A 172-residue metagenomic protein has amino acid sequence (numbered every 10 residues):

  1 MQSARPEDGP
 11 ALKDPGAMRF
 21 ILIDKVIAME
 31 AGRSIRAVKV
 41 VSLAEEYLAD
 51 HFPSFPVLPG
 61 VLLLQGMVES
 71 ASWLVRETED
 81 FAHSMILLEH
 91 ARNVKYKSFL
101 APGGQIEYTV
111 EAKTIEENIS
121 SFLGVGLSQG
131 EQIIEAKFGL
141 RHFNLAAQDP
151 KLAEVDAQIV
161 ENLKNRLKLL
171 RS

Functional and structural regions predicted by a protein language model:
M1-G16: N-terminal amphipathic/basic-hydrophobic helices that include classical n-h-c signal peptides and signal-anchor
Q2, S70-E107, I133, R141-F143: Hydrophobic beta-strand-centered segment that forms part of the acyl-chain substrate-binding groove
M18-L58: Catalytic strand-loop segment that frames the active site of acyl-thioester-processing enzymes
F20-L22, I106, S120: Hydrophobic core residues within well-ordered beta-strands of beta-rich domains
D24-I27, R92, K97, E111-K113: Conserved positions in beta-strands of structured domains
G32, P102, K113-S172: HotDog/MaoC-like acyl-thioester-processing domains
S34-R36, E107, S121: General beta-strand recognition
F52-P59, L64-W73, L88: Compact, glycine-rich, soluble single-domain proteins
